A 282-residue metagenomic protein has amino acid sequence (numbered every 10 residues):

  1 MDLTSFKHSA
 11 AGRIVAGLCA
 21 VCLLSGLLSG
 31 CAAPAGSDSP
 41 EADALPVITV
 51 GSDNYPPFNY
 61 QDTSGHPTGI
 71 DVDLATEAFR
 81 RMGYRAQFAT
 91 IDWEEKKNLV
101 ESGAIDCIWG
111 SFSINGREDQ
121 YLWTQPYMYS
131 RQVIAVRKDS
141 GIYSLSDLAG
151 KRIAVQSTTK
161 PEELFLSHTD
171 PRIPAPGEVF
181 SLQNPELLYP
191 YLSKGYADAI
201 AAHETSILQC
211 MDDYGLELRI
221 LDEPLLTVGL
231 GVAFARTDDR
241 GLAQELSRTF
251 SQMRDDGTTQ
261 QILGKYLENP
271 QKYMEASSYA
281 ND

Functional and structural regions predicted by a protein language model:
M1-A10: N-terminal secretory signal peptides that target proteins for export/translocation
G26-G30: C-terminal motif of bacterial Sec signal peptides marking the signal peptidase cleavage site
A32-A33, V72-R81, D139-I142, S146-K160 (+1 more regions): Extended ligand-binding regions for polar small-molecule ligands
S37-S111, S181, E245: Extracytoplasmic small-molecule ligand-binding "clamshell" domains of the periplasmic binding protein/Venus flytrap
D53-N54, Y129-V136, D212-S251, N269-D282: Periplasmic-binding protein-like
T63, A75-Y84, P161-Q183, M211-G215: Ligand-binding cleft/hinge of the Venus flytrap
T76, R85-D147, R219, P224: Acidic, polar ligand-binding/catalytic clefts
E95-N98, S111-Q120, L164-S167, Y191-T227: A ligand-binding cleft/hinge motif common to bilobed small-molecule-binding domains
